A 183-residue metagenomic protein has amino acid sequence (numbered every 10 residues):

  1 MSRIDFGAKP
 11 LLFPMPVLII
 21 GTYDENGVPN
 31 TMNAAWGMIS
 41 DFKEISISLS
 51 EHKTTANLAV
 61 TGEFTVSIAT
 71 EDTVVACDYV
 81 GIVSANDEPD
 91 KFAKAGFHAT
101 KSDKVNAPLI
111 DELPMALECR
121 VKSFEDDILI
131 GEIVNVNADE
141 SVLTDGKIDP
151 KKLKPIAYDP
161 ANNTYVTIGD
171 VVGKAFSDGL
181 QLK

Functional and structural regions predicted by a protein language model:
M1-K183: Basic, polyanion-binding surface patches
